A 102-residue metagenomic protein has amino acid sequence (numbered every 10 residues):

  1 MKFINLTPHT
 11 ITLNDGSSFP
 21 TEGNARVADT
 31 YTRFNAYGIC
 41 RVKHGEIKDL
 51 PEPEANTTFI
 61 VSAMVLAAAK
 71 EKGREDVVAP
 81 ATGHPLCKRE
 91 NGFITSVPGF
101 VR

Functional and structural regions predicted by a protein language model:
K2, L6-T10, S17-R102: Intrinsically disordered, low-complexity segments enriched in small/polar residues
